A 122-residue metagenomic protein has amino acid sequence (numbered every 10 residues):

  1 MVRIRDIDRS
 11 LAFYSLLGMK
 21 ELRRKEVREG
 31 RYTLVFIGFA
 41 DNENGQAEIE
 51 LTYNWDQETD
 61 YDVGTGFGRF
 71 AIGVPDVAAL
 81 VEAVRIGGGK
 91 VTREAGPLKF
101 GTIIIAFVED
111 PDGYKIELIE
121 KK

Functional and structural regions predicted by a protein language model:
M1-Q46: Core segments of cupin and vicinal oxygen chelate
F13, Y61, F107-D110: A general structural signal for stabilizing positions within well-ordered secondary structure
L22-E26, T33-F36, I72-K122: Vicinal oxygen chelate
K25, D60-G64: Short histidine-centered beta-strand/loop micro-motifs that create catalytic or ligand/metal-coordination sites
D56-Q57, T92: A cross-kingdom feature marking solvent-exposed beta-strand/loop segments within repeated, beta-rich binding/scaffold
T65-F70: Eukaryotic phosphotyrosine signaling hubs
